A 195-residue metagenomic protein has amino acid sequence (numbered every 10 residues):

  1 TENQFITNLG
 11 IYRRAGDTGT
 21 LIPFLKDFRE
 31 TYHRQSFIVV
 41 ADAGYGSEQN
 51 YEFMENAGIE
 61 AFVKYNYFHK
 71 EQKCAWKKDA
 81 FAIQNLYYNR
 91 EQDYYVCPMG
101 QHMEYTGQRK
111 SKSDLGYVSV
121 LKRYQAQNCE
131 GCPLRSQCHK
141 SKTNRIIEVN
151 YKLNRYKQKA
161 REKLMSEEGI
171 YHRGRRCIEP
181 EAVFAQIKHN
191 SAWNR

Functional and structural regions predicted by a protein language model:
T1-R195: Anion-binding and metal-coordination hotspots
